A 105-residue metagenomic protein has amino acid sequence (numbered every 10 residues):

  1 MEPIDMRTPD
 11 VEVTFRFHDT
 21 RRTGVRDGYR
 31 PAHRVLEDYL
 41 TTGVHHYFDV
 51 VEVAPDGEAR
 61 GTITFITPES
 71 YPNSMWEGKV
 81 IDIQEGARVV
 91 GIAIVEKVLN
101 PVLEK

Functional and structural regions predicted by a protein language model:
M1-K105: C-terminal effector/interaction modules appended to NTPase cores
